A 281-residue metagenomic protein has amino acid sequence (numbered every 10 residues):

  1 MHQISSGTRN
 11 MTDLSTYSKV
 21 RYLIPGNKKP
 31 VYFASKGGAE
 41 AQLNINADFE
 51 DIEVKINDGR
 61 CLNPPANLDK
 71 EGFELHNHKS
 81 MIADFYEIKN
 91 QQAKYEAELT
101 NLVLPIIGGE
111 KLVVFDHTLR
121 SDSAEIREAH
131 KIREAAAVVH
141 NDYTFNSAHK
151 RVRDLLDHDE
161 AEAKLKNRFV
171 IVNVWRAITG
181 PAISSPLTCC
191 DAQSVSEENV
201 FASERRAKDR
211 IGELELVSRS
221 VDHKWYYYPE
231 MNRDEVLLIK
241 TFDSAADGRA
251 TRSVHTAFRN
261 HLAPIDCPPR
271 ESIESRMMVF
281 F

Functional and structural regions predicted by a protein language model:
M1-S18, F280-F281: Basic/polar N-terminal segments that are highly enriched at the extreme N-terminus, encompassing both cleavable
R9, K28, A39-E40, A250 (+2 more regions): Compositionally biased, intrinsically disordered low-complexity regions
L14-P229, D266: Non-heme Fe(II) oxygenase catalytic core, chiefly the N-lobe of the double-stranded beta-helix
E215-F281: Catalytic core of Fe(II)/2-oxoglutarate
